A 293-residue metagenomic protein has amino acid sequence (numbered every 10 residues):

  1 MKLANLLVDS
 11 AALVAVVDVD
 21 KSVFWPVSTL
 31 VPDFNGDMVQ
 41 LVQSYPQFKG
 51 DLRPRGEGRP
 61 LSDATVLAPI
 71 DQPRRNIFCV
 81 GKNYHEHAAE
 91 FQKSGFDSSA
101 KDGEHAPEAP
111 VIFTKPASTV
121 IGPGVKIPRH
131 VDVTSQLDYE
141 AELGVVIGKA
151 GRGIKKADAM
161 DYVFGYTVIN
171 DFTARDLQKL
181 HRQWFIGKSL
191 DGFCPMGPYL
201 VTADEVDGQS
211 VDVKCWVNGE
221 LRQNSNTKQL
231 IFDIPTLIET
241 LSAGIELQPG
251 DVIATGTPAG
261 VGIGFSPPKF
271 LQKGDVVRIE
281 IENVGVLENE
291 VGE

Functional and structural regions predicted by a protein language model:
M1-P110, R278: N-terminal non-catalytic cap/leader segment that marks the start of a structured domain
A4, L67-P69, A100-G103, P128-L137 (+3 more regions): A generic local secondary-structure boundary/capping motif
D9, T65, N83, H87 (+1 more regions): Catalytic-pocket segment enriched in acidic/His residues
A68-I70, N76, H105, S135-L137 (+3 more regions): Residue "hotspots" at secondary-structure boundaries inside conserved domains
P73-R75, P107-P110, P116, V133-T134 (+5 more regions): Short coil/turn connectors at secondary-structure junctions
G95-I121, Y139, Q272-N283: Structural signature of FAD isoalloxazine-binding scaffolds in flavoprotein oxidoreductases
S98, E104-E108, I112-K115, D158-W184 (+3 more regions): Flexible glycine-rich active-site/ligand-binding loops centered on an Asp-His dyad
K115-F164, I169-F172: Non-heme Fe(II) oxygenase catalytic core, chiefly the N-lobe of the double-stranded beta-helix
